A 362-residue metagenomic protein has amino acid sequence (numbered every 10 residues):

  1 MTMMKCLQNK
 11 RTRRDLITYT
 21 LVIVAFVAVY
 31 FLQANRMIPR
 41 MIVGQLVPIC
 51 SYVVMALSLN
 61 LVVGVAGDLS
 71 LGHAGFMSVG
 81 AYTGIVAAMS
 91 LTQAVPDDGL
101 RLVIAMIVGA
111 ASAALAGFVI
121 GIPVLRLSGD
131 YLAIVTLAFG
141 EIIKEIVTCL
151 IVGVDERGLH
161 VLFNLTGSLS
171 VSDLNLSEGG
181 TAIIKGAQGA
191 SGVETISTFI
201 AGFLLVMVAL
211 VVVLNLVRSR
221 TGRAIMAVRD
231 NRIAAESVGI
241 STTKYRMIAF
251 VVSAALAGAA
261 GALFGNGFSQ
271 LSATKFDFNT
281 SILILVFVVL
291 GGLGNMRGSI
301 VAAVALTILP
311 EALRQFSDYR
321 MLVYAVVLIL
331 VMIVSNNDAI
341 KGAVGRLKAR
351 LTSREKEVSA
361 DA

Functional and structural regions predicted by a protein language model:
T2-A362: Transmembrane alpha-helices and adjacent helix-loop boundaries
